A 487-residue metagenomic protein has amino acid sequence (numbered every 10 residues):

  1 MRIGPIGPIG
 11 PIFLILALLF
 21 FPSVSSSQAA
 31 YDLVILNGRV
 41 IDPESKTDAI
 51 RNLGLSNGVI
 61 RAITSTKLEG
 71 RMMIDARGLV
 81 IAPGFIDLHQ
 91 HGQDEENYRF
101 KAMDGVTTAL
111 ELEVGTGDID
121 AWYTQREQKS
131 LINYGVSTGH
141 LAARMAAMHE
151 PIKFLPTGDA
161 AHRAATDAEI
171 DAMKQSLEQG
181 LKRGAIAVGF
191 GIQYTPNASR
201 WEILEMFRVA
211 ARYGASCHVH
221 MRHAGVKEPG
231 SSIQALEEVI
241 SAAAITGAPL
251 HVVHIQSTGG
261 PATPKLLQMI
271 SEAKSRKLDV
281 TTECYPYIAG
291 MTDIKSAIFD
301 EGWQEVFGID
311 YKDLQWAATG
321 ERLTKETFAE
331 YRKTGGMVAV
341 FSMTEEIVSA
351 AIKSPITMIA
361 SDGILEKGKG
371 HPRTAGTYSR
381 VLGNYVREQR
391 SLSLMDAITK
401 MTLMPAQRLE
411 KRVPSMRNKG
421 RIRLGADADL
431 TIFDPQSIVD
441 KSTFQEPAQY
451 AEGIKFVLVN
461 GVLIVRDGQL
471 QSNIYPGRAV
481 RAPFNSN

Functional and structural regions predicted by a protein language model:
G10-S23: Bacterial N-terminal signal peptides
A29-I35, V40-A82: Histidine-rich, glycine-flanked metal-binding segment
G38, F341-S342, S349-I356, S361-D362 (+1 more regions): C-terminal cap of metal-dependent C-N hydrolases
V40-N52, A339-S342, V348, Q389-D396 (+1 more regions): Acidic, glycine-enriched loop/beta-strand segments at the rims of small-molecule binding/catalytic pockets
A76-I81, E95-G189, R212, S216 (+2 more regions): Divalent-metal coordination cores built from histidine and acidic residues
G84-H91: Metallo-beta-lactamase
R144-N197, I240-A244, A248-P249, V253-L394: Active-site neighborhoods of metal-dependent hydrolases
I170, Q179-E237: Divalent metal-binding pocket/active-site signature
